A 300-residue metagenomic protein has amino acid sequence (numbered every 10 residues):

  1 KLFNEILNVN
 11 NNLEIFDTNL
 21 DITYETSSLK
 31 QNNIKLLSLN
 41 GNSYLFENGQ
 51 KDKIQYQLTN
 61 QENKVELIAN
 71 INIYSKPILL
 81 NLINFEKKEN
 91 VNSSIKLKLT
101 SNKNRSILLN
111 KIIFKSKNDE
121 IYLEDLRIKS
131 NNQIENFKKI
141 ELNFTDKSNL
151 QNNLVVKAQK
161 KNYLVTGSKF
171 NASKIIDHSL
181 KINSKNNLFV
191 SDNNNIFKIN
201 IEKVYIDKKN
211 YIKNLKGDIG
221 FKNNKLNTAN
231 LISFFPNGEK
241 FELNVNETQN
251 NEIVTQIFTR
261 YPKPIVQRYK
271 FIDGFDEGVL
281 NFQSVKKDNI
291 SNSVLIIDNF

Functional and structural regions predicted by a protein language model:
K1-F300: Membrane-proximal interfacial segments on either side of biological membranes
